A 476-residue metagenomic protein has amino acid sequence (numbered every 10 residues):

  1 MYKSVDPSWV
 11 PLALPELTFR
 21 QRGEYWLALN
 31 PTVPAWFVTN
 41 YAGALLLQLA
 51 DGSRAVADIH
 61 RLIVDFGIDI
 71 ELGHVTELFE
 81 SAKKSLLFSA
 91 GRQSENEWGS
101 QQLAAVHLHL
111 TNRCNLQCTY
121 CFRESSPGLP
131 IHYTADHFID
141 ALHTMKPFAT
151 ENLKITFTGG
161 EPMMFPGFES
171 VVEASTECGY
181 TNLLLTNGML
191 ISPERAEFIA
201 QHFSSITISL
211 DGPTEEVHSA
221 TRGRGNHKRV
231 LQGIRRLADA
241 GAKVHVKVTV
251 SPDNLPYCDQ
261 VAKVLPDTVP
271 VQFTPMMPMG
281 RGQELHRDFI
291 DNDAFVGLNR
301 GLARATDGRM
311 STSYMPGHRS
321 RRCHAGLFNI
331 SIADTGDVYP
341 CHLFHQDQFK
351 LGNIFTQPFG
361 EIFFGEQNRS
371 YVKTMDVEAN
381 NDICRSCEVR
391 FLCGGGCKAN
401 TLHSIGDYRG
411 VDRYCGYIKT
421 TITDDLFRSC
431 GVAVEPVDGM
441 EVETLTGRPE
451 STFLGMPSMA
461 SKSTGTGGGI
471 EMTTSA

Functional and structural regions predicted by a protein language model:
M1-K3, L17, C178, H202 (+3 more regions): Radical SAM enzyme [4Fe-4S]-AdoMet core and its adjacent flexible, acidic and glycine-rich loops/tails across
M1-L49, F66, M472-T474: Acidic, low-complexity/disordered tracts enriched in E/D and polar residues
A35-L108: Long, charge-rich, low-complexity alpha-helical segments
G99-H137, A149: Canonical Radical SAM [4Fe-4S] cluster-binding loop centered on the CxxxCxxC motif and its immediate flanking residues
R113-R123, A325, P340-L343, N381-A399: Local cysteine-cluster metal-coordination motifs and their immediate loop/turn environment, predominantly Fe-S cluster
P127-L185, M189-S205: Conserved Radical SAM active-site core
F289-H318, L343-G394, C430-V437: C-terminal accessory region of radical SAM enzymes
E378-D424: Cysteine-cluster motifs in flexible loop/terminal segments that predominantly coordinate metals
